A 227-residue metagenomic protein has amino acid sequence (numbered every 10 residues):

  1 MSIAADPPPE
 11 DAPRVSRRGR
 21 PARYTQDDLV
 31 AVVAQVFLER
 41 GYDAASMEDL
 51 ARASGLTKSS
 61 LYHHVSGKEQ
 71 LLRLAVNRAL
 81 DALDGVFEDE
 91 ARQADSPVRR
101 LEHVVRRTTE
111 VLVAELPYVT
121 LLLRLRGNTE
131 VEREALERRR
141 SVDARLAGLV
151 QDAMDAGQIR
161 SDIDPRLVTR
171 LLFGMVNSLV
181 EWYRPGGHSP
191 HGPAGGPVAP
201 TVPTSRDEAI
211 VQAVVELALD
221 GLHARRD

Functional and structural regions predicted by a protein language model:
M1-R40, A44-L56, E69-R73: Basic, helix-initiating cap at the start of DNA-binding domains
M1-S16, E110, A114, D143-A156 (+3 more regions): C-terminal peripheral helix-coil segments that are non-catalytic and often amphipathic
E39-D43, Q93-A94, E115, A156: Short coil/turn segments at alpha/beta junctions that flank glycine-rich nucleotide-binding fingerprints
S59: Key DNA-contact positions within bacterial/archaeal DNA-binding proteins
V65, R73-A79: Alpha-helical DNA-contacting segments of helix-turn-helix folds
L74, G85-A114, P165, T169-L172: Hydrophobic alpha-helical connector segments
H103, T109-Q151, D155-Q158, R166-T169: Short secondary-structure transition hinges
